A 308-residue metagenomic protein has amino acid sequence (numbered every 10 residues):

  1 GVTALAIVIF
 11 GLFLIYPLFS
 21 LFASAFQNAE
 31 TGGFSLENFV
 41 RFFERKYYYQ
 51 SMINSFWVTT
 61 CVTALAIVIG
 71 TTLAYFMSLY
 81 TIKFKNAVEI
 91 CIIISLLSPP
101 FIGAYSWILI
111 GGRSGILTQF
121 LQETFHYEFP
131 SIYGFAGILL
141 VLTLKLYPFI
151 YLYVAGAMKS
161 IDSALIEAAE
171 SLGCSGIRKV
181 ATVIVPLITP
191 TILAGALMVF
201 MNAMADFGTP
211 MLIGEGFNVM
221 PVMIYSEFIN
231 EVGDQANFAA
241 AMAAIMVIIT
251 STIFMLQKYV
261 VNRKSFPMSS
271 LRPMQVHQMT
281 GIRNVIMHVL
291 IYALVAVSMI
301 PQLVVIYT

Functional and structural regions predicted by a protein language model:
G1-A29, V40, E44-K159, L187-F207 (+2 more regions): Membrane-water interface segments at the C-terminal ends of transmembrane alpha-helices in multi-pass inner-membrane
Q27, E37-R41, E89, Q119-E123 (+3 more regions): Short amphipathic alpha-helical coupling elements at transmembrane boundaries
T31-E44, E215-E227: Short hydrophobic, aromatic-rich alpha-helical segments embedded in or entering the lipid bilayer of multi-pass
G32-S35, V154-E167, G176, M204: Transmembrane helix boundary and interhelical loop/hinge segments in multi-pass membrane proteins
L109, F207-G233: Glycine-rich helix-loop "coupling/hinge" segments at transmembrane-helix boundaries in multipass transporters
L172-C174, P186: Glycine/proline-centered hinge or cleavage motifs at structural transition points of membrane proteins
Y225-I249: Helix-loop-helix hairpin linking two adjacent transmembrane segments in secondary transporters
M255-L290: Alpha-helical transmembrane segments of integral membrane proteins
